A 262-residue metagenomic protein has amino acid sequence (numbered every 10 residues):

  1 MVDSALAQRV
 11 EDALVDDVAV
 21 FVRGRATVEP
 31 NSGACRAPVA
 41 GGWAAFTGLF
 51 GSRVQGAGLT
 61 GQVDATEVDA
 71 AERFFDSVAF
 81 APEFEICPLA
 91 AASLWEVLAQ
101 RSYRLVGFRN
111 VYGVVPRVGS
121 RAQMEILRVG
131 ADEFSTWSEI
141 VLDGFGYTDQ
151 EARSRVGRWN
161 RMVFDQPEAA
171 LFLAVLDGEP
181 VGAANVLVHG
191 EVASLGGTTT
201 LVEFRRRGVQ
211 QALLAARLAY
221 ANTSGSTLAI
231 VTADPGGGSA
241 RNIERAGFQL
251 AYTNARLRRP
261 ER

Functional and structural regions predicted by a protein language model:
M1-D76, A91, D165: N-terminal charged segments
M1-V20, G24, A57-L59, D64 (+4 more regions): Short amphipathic alpha-helix that is part of the acyltransferase structural core
R23, W43, T60-S138, G146 (+3 more regions): Acyl-donor-binding surface of acyltransferase catalytic domains
R23-P30, F74, A91-S93, V97 (+3 more regions): Active-site rim helix/loop that mediates acceptor-substrate recognition in acyltransferases
A45-Q55, V106, V188-G196, R205: A conserved beta-turn-beta hairpin within the catalytic core of GNAT-like acetyltransferases that forms part
D64-E72, G197-V202, R206-T223, R241 (+1 more regions): Conserved acetyl-CoA-binding loop-helix of GNAT-fold acetyltransferases
E151-E203, Y252: A conserved beta-strand-loop-helix scaffold within acyl/acetyltransferase catalytic domains
A215-R262: C-terminal appended segment following the main domain
